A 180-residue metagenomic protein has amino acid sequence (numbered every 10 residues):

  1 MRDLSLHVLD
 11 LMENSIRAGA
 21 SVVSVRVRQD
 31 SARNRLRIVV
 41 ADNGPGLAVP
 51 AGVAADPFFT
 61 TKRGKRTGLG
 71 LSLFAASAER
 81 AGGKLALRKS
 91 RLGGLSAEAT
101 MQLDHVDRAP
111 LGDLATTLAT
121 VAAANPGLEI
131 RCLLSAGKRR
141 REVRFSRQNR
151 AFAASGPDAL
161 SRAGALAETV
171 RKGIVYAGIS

Functional and structural regions predicted by a protein language model:
R2, L6-H7, E13-L114, C132-V143: Conserved beta-strand-loop-beta-strand hairpin that lines the nucleotide-binding pocket of ATP/GTP-utilizing enzymes
L103-S180: N-terminal assembly/transducer modules of large multi-domain enzymes, emphasizing dimerization/partner-binding
